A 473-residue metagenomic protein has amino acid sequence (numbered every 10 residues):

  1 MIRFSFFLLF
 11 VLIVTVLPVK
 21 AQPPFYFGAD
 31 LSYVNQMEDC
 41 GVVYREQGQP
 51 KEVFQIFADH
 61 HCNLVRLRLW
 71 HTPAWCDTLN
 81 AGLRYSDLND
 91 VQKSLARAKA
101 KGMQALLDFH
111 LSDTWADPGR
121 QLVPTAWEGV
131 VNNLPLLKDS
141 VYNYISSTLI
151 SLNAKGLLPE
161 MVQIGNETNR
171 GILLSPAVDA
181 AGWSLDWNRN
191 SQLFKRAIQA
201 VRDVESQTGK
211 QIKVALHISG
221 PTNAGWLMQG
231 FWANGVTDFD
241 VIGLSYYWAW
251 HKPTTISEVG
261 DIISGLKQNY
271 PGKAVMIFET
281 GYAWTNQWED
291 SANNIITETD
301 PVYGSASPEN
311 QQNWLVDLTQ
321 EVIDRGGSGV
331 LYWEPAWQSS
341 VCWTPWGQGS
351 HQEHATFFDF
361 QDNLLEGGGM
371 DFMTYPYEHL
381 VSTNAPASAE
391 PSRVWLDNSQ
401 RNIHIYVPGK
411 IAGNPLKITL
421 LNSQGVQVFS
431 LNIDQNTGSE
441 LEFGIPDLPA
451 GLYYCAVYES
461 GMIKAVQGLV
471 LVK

Functional and structural regions predicted by a protein language model:
M1-Q22, T383: Bacterial Sec-dependent N-terminal signal peptides
S5, K20, P386-K473: C-terminal outer-membrane/trafficking sorting elements
Q22-V53: Boundary/entry segment of secreted carbohydrate-active catalytic domains
F27-A29, V65-L67, A105-F109, E160-I164 (+4 more regions): Hydrophobic faces of well-ordered beta-strands that scaffold small-molecule active sites in alpha/beta enzyme cores
G41-A58, V141-S151, T222-W232, Q312-L318: Short, acidic/polar
K51-F54, D203, T208-K213, T222-T299 (+2 more regions): Glycoside hydrolase catalytic-domain groove-lining segments
I56-V214, S219: Substrate-binding cleft and catalytic face of glycoside hydrolase catalytic domains, especially the flexible beta-alpha
G265, T285-D317, E321, R325 (+1 more regions): Aromatic-rich peripheral "rim/lid" segments of glycoside hydrolase catalytic domains that contact and position glycan
